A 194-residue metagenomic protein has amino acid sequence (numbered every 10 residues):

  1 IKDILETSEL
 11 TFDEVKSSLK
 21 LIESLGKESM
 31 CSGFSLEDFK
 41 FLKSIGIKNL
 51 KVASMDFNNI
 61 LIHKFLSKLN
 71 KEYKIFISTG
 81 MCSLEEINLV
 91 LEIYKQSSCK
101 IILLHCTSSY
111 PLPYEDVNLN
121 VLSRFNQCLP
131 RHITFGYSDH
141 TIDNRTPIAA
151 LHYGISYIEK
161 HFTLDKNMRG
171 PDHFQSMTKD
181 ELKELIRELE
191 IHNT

Functional and structural regions predicted by a protein language model:
I1-T194: Catalytic cores and adjacent flexible loops of soluble metabolic enzymes that perform enolate/carbanion chemistry on
